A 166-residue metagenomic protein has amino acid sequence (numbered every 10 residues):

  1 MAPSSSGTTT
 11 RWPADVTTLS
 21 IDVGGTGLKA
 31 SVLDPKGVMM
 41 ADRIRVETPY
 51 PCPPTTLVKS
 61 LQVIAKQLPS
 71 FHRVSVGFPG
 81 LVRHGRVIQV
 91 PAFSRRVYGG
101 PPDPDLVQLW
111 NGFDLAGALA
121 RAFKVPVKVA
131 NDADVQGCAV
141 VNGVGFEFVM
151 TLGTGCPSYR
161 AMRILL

Functional and structural regions predicted by a protein language model:
S4-S6: Low-acidity, Ser/Thr- and Arg-rich intrinsically disordered low-complexity segments
T9-K59, I164-L166: Short glycine-rich, Thr/Ser-proximal phosphate-binding strand/loop in the N-terminal lobe of ATP-dependent enzymes
D22, D132, G153: Active-site glycine-centered loops adjacent to acidic/histidine catalytic or metal-binding residues that shape
L28-V32, C138, C156-M162: Short beta-strand scaffold segments in enzyme catalytic cores
P54-V58, R73, V82-F146: Glycine-rich phosphate-binding loop and adjoining helix at the ATP-binding site of ATP-dependent phosphoryl-transfer
V58-F71: Short amphipathic alpha-helices and their capping/turn segments at secondary-structure boundaries
V74-G80, L152-G155: Glycine-rich beta-strand-to-loop/alpha-helix junction loops that act as flexible
V144-L166: Glycine-rich phosphate-binding loop of actin/hexokinase-like ATP-binding domains
